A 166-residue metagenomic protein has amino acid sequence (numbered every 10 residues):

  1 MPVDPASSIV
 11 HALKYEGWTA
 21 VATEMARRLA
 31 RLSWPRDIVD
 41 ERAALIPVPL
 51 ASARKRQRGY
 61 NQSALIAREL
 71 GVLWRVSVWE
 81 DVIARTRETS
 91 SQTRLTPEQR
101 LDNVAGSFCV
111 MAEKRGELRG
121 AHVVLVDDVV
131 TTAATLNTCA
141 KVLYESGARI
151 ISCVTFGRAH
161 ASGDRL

Functional and structural regions predicted by a protein language model:
M1-L73, T93: Extended interfacial segments that mediate partner engagement and assembly in macromolecular machines
E41, R68, V72, S77-L166: PRPP/pyrophosphate-binding module of the type I phosphoribosyltransferase fold
